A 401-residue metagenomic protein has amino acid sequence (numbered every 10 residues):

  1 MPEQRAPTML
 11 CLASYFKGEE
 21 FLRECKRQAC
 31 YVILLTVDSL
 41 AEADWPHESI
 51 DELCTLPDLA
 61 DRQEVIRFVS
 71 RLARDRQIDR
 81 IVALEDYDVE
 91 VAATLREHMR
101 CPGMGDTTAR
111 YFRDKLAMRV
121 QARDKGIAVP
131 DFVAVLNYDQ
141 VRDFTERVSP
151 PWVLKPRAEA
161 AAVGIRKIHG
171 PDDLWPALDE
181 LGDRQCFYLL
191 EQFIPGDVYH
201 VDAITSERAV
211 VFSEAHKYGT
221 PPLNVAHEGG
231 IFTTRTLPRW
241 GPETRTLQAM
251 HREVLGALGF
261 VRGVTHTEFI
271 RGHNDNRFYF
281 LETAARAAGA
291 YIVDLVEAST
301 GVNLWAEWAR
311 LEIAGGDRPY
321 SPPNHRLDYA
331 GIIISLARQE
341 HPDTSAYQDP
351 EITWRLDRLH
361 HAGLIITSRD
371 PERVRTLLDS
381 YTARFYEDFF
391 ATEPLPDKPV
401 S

Functional and structural regions predicted by a protein language model:
M1-T108, D139, D370-P371, D379-V400: ATP-binding N-terminal substructure of ATP-dependent carboxylate-amine bond-forming enzymes
R5, G18, E307-S401: Peripheral (often C-terminal) accessory segments that flank ATP-dependent C-N-forming ligase machineries
E64, Q140-F144, D173: Short acidic active-site motifs
R71-I78, E146-V148, G182-R184: Glycine-rich phosphate-binding loop signature in dinucleotide/nucleotide-binding domains
E97-G164: A conserved helix-loop-beta module that forms one wall/lid of the active-site cleft in ATP-utilizing catalytic domains
A128-P130, P151-L154, V163-H200, A215 (+3 more regions): Conserved ATP-binding module of the ATP-grasp superfamily
V135, I165-G170, I204-S206, I366-T367: Short beta-strand-to-turn element immediately C-terminal to the catalytic PLP-Schiff-base lysine in fold type I
D172, Q192-F260, V264, R271-N274 (+2 more regions): ATP-dependent carboxylate/phosphate-activation module, predominantly the ATP-grasp catalytic core and closely related
